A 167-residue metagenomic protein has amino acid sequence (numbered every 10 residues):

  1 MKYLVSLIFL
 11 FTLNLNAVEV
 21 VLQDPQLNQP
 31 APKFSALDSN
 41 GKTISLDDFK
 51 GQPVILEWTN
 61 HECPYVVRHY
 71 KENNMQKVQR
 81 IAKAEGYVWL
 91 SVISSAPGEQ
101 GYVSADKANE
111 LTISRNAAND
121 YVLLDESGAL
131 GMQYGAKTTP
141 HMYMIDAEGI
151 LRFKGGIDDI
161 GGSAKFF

Functional and structural regions predicted by a protein language model:
Y3-L13: Sec-dependent N-terminal signal peptides
V18-L46: N-terminal "domain-start" segment that seeds a small globular fold
D47-R68: Short active-site neighborhood of thiol/selenol oxidoreductases, capturing the structured segment around
G51-V54, A84-L90, A117-D120, A147-E148: Loop/turn elements at helix/coil->beta-strand transitions in domains of secreted/extracellular proteins
V67-S114, E126-L130: Structural microenvironment flanking redox-active thiols in thiol-disulfide oxidoreductases
N109-D146, R152: Short, internal strand/loop/helix patches that form the active-site neighborhood or redox-interaction surface
M144-F167: Thiol-/selenol-based redox modules, centered on thioredoxin-like and closely related oxidoreductase domains
